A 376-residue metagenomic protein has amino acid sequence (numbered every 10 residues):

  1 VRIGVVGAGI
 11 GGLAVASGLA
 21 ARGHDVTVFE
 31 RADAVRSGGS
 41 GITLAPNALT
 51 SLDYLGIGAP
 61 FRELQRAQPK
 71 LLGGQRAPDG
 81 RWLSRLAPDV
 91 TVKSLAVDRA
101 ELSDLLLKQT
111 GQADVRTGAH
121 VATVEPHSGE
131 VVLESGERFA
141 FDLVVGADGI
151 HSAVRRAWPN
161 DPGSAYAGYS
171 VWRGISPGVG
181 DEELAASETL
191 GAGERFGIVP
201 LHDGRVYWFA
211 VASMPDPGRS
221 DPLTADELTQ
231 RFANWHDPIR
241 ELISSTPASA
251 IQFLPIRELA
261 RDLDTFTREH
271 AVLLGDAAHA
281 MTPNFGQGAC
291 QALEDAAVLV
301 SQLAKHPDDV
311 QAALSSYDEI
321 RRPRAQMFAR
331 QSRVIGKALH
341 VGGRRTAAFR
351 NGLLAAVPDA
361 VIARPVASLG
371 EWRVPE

Functional and structural regions predicted by a protein language model:
V1-I3, A20, A45-V179, P215-R231 (+2 more regions): Conserved N-terminal helical subregion
V5-A21, D25-D33, V145-G146, W172 (+1 more regions): Conserved mid-domain beta->alpha element of the FAD-binding
V35, D89-L95, G286-A289: Glycine-rich "substrate-gating" loop/helix at the edge of Rossmann-like oxidoreductase active sites
P126, V199-D203: Short beta-strand micro-motifs enriched in acidic
V131, G197-I198, Y207-W208, L273-L274: Short beta-strand motif preference
S152, V171-R173, E194-F196, A278-H279: Histidine-centered metal-chelating micro-motifs
A192-E194, H202, V211-F285, Q291: FAD/FMN-dependent oxidoreductases across multiple families
A355-E376: C-terminal auxiliary extensions adjacent to catalytic cores
